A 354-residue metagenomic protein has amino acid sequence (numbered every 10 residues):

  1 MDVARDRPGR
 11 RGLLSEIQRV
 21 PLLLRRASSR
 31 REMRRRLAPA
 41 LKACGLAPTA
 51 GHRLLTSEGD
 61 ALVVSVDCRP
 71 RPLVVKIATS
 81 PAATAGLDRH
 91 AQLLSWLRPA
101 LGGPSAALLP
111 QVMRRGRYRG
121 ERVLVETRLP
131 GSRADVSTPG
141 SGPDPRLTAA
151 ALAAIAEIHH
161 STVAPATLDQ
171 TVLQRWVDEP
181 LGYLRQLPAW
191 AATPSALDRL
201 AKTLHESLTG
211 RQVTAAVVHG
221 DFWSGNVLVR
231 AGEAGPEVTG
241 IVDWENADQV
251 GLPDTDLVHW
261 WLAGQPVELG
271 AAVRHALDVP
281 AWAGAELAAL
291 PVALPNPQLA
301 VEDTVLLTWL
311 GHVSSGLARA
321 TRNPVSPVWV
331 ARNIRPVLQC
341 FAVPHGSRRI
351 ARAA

Functional and structural regions predicted by a protein language model:
D2-H52: Juxta-kinase regulatory segment immediately upstream of eukaryotic protein kinase catalytic domains
M33-P48, A164-H219, R230-G232: An alpha-helical support segment within catalytic cores of ATP-dependent transferases
C44-C68: ATP-binding glycine-rich phosphate-binding loop
L62-R89: ATP-binding glycine-rich loop module of kinase domains
W96-G103, P130-Q170, S207, R211: Conserved kinase catalytic-core helix
L109-E121: Short beta-strand micro-motifs within the conserved protein kinase catalytic domain, predominantly in the N-lobe
G120-S132: Conserved short submotifs of the Hanks-type protein kinase catalytic core that shape the nucleotide-binding pocket
T255-A293, W309-P324: Active-site activation/catalytic loop segments of kinase-like enzymes and analogous catalytic loops in related
